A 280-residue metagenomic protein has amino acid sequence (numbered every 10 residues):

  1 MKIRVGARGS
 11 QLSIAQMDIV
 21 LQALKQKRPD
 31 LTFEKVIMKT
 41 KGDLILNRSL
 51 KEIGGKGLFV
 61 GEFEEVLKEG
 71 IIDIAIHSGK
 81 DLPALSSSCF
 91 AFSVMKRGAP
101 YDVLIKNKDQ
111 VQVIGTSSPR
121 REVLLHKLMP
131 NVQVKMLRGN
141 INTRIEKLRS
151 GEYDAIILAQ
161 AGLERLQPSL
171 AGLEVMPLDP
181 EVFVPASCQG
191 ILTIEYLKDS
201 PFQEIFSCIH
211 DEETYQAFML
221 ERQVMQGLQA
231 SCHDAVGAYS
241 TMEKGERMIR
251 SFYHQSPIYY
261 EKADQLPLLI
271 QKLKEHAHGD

Functional and structural regions predicted by a protein language model:
K2-K39, I45, E52, E122 (+1 more regions): Small-molecule-sensing regulatory modules
G42-N47, A75, P83-S86: Short active-site-adjacent helix-start/loop capping segments
N47-I74: Short, structured active-site "lid" loops
K56, R97, L137-R138: A conditional alpha-helix N-cap/helix-loop micro-motif detector
E65, D102-I105, E146: Alpha-helical segments flanking ligand/cofactor-binding loops in enzyme cores
I72-I76, D154-A155: Short, Asp-centered acidic motifs that coordinate Mg2+ and/or phosphate in catalytic or ligand-binding sites
G79-V132: A conserved helix-loop-strand patch within extracytoplasmic ligand-binding domains of the periplasmic binding
